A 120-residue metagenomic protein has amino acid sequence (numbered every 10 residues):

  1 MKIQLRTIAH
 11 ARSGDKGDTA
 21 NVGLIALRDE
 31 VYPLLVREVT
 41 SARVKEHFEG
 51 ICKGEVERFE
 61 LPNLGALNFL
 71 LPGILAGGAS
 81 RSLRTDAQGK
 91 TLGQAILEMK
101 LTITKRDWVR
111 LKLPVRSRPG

Functional and structural regions predicted by a protein language model:
K2-G120: Metallocofactor- and cofactor-centric catalytic cores in central/energy metabolism, strongly enriched
